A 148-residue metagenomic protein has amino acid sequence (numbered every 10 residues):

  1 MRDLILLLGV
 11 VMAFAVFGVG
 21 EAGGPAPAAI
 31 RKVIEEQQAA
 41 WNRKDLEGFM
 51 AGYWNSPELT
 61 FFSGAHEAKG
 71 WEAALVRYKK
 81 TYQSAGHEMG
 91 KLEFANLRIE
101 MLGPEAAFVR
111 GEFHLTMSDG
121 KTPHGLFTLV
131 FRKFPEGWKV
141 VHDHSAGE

Functional and structural regions predicted by a protein language model:
R2-G52: Short, low-complexity N-terminal intrinsically disordered segments enriched in polar/charged residues
L46-L102, H114: A solvent-exposed, acidic/Ser-Thr-rich amphipathic alpha-helical stretch
T60-F61, F108, V141-H142: Structural recognition of the beta-strand scaffold that forms the well-ordered cores of secreted hydrolase catalytic
L92-F94, F108-R110, T122-F127: Short, surface-exposed coil-to-beta transition loops
I99-A107, R132-G137: A short, structured loop/turn motif at beta-sheet edges
L102, G120-T122: Surface-exposed coil/turn segments at beta-strand junctions on protein surfaces, enriched
R110-M117: Short beta-strand segments that buttress and anchor functional surface loops
H124-E148: Short beta-strand edge/turn micro-motifs at domain boundaries
